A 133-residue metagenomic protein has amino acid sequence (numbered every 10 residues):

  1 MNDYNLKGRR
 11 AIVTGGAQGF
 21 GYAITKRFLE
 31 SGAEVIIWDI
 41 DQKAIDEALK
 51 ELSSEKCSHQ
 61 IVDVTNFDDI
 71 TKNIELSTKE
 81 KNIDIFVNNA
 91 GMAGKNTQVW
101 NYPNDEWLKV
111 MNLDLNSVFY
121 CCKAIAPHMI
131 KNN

Functional and structural regions predicted by a protein language model:
Y4-E34: Canonical Rossmann dinucleotide-binding motif of NAD(H)/NADP(H)-dependent dehydrogenases/reductases, specifically
S31-E47: Conserved glycine-rich Rossmann-like NAD(P)H-binding loop of the short-chain dehydrogenase/reductase
Q42-K43, I61-N73, N104: The beta1-alpha1 cofactor-binding region of Rossmann-like NAD(H)/NADP(H)-dependent oxidoreductases
D84-I85, L108: Conserved catalytic-site loops of classical short-chain dehydrogenases/reductases
A90-K95: Conserved NAD(P)H cofactor-binding loop of Rossmann-fold oxidoreductase domains
T97-V99, P103-L108: Substrate-binding pocket helix/loop in short-chain dehydrogenase/reductase
C122-K123: A short, exposed helix-loop element centered on a Lys and neighboring polar residues
